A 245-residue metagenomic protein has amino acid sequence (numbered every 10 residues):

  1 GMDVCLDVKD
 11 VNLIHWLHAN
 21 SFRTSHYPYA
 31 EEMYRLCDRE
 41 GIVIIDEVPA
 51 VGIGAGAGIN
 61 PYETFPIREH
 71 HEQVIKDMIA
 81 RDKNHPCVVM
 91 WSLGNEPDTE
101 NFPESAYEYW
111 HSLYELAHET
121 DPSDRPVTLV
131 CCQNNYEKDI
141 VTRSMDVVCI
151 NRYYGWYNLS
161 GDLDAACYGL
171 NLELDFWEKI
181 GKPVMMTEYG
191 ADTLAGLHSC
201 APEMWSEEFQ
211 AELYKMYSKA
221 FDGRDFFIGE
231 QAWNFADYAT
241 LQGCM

Functional and structural regions predicted by a protein language model:
G1-L159, L163-P183, T193-C200, M204-E208 (+3 more regions): Active-site mouth of glycoside hydrolases
E188: Conserved active-site aspartate in kinases
Y214-K219: A short, acidic, amphipathic alpha-helical segment used as a generic capping/interface helix at domain edges
F221, E230: Hydrophobic, well-ordered secondary-structure elements that form the walls of internal hydrophobic environments
R224: RNA-binding basic/glycine-rich loop and surface signature characteristic of RAMP-family CRISPR effectors
